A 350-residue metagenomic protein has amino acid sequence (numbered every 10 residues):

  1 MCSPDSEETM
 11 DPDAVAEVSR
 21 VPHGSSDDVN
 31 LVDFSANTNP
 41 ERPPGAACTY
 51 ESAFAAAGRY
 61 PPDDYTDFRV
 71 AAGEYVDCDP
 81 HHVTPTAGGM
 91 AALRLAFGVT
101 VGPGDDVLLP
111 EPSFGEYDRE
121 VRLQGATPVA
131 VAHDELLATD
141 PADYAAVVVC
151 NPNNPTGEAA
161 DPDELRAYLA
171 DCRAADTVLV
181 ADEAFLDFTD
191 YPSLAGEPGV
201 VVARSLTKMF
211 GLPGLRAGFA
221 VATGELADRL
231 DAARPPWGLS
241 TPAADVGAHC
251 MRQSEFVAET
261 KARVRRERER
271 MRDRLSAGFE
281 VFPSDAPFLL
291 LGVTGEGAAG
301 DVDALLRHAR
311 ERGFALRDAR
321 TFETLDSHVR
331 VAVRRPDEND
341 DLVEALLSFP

Functional and structural regions predicted by a protein language model:
M1-C2, D163, E311, T324-P350: PLP-dependent enzyme catalytic core of the Aspartate aminotransferase-like
M1-Y60, E74, A220-T223: N-terminal "arm"/small-domain region of PLP-dependent enzymes with the aminotransferase-like
P80-V107: Conserved beta-loop-alpha segment that forms the PLP phosphate-binding cup at the N-terminus of a helix
V99-V149: PLP-dependent aminotransferase-like
V131-D187: Active-site phosphate-binding strand-loop segment of PLP-dependent enzymes
V201-R274, E280-F282: PLP-dependent aminotransferase class I/II
D273, A277-R312: Conserved PLP-binding catalytic core of the aspartate aminotransferase-like
P283-A286, L291, R310-V333: Conserved PLP cofactor-binding pocket of PLP-dependent enzymes
